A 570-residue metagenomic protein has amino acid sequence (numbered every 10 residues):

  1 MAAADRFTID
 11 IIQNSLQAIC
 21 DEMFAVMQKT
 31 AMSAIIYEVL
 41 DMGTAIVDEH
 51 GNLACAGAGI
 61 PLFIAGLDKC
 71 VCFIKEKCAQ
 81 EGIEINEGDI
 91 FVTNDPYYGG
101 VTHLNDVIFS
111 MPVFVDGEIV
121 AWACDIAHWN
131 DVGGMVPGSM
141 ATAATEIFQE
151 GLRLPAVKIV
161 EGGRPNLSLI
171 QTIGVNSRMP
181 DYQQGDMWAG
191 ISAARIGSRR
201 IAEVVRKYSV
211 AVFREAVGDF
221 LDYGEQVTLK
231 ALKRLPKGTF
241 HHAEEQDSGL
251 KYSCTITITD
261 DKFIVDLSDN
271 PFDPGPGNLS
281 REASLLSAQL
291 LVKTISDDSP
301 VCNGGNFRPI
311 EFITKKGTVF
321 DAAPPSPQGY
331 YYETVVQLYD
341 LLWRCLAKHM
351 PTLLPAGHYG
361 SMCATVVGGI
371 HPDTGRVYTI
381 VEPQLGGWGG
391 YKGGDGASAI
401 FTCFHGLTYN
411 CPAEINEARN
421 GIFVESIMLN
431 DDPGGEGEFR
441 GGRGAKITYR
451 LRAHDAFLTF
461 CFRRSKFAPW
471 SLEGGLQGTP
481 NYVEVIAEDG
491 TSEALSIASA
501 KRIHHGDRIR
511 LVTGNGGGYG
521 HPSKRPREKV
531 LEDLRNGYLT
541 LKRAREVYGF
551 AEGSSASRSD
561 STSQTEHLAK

Functional and structural regions predicted by a protein language model:
M1-V115, I119-A569: Glycine/proline-enriched, intrinsically flexible loops and inter-domain linkers
